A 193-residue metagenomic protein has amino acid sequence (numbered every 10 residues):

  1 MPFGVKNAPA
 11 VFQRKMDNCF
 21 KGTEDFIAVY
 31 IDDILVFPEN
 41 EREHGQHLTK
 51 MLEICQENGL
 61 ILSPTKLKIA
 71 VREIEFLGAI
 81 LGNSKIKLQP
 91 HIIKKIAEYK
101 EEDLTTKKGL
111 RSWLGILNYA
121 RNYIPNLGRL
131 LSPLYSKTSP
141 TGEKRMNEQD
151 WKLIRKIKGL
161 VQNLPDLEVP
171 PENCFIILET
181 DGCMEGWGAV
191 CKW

Functional and structural regions predicted by a protein language model:
M1-W193: Retroelement reverse transcriptase polymerase core
